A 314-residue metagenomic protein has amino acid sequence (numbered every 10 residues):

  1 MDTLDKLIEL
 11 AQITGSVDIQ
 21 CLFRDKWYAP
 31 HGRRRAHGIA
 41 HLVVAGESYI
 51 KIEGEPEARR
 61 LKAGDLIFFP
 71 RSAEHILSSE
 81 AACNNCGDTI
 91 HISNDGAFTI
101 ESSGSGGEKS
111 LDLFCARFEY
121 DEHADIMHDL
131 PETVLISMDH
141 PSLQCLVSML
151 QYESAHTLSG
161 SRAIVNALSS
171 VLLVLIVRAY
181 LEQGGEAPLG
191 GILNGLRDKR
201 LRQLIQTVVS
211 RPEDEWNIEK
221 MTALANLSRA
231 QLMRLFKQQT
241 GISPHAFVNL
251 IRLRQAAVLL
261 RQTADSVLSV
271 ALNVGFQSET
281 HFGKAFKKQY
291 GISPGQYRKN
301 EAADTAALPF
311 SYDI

Functional and structural regions predicted by a protein language model:
M1-F68, S72-G104, P309-D313: Generic protein-terminus/edge-of-domain signal
L4-L10, E74-Q151, E182-Q183: A hydrophobic/aromatic-rich effector-binding and dimerization subdomain of bacterial HTH-type transcriptional regulators
T14, I39-L42, S142, L146 (+1 more regions): Amphipathic, well-ordered alpha-helical segments in soluble domains
G46, E80, E153-H156, A179 (+4 more regions): Generic structural signal for alpha-helix termini and adjacent loop/cap motifs
M127-Q144, S154-S169, L173-D214, I218-A225 (+2 more regions): Short, Lys/Arg-enriched, Trp-marked, Pro/Gly-tolerant hinge/linker segments that flank
Q203-S210, E215-S228, R234-T280, Q289-I292 (+1 more regions): Terminal helix-turn-helix DNA-binding modules in bacterial transcription factors
G283: DNA-recognition helix of C2H2 zinc fingers
